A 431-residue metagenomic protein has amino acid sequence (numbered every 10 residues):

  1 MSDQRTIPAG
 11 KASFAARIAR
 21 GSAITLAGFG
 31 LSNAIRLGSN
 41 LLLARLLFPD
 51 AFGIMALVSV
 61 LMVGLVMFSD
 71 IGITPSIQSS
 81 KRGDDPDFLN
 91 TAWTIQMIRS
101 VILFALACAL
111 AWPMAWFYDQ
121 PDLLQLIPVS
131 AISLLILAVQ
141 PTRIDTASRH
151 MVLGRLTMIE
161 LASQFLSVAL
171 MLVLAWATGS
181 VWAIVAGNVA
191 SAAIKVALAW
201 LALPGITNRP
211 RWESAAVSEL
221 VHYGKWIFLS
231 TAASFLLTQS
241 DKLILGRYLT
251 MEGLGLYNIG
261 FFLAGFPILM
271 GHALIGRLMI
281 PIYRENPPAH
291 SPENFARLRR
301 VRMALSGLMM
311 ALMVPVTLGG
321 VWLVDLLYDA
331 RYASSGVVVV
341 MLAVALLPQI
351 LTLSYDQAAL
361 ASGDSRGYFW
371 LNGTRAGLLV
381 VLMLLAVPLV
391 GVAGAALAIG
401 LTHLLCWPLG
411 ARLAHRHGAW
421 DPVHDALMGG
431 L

Functional and structural regions predicted by a protein language model:
S2-F14, I18, G154, M158 (+5 more regions): Interhelical loop/hinge segments that connect adjacent transmembrane helices in multipass membrane
S2-R5, T74, T142-R149, L153 (+8 more regions): C-terminal transmembrane helix end/exit motif
G10, F52, W112-S130, T317-L347: Interfacial segments at transmembrane-helix termini and the short loops linking adjacent helices
G21-L37, S163, S167, I184-A199 (+3 more regions): Transmembrane helical elements of multi-pass membrane transporters/channels
L42, D50-S69, S133, A193 (+7 more regions): Alpha-helical transmembrane segments of polytopic membrane transporters and translocases
F68-D84, S148-R149, G260, A264-V301 (+2 more regions): Helix-loop junctions and terminal segments of transmembrane helices in multi-pass membrane transport/translocation
S76-D85, I136-E160, W182, A343-T374 (+1 more regions): Membrane-interface junctions at transmembrane-helix termini in multi-pass inner-membrane proteins
L124-A131, M158-G205, Y223, F261 (+2 more regions): Hydrophobic alpha-helical transmembrane segments
